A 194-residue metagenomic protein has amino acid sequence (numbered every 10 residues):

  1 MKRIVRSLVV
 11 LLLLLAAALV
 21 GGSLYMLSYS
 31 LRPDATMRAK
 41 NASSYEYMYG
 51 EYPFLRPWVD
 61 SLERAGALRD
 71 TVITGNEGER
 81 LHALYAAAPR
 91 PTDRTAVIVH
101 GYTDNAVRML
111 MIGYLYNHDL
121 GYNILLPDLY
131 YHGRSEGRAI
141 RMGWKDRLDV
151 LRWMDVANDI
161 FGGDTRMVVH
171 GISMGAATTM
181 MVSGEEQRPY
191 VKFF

Functional and structural regions predicted by a protein language model:
I4, L15-I73: An N-terminal hydrophobic leader/cap segment in hydrolases
P57, A106-R108, R134: Short N-terminal helix/helix-N-cap motif within the alpha/beta-hydrolase-1
N76-A87: A short loop-to-beta-strand scaffold at the N-terminal edge of the catalytic core in hydrolase folds
D93-G101: Short beta-strand element of the alpha/beta-hydrolase
Y102-Y116: The serine-hydrolase catalytic nucleophile loop
Y116-E136: Conserved alpha/beta-hydrolase
I140-F161: Alpha/beta-hydrolase active-site loop
V156-I160, T165-F194: Primarily recognizes the serine-hydrolase "nucleophile elbow" in alpha/beta-hydrolase and SGNH/GDSL folds
